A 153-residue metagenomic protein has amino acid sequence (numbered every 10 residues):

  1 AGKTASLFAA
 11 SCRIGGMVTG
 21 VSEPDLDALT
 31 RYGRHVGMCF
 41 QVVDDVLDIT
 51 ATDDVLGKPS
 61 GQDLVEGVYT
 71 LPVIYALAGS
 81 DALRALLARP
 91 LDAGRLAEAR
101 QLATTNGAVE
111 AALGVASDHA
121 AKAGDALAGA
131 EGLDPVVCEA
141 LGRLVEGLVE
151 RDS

Functional and structural regions predicted by a protein language model:
A1-S153: All-alpha prenyltransferase/terpene-synthase fold signal
